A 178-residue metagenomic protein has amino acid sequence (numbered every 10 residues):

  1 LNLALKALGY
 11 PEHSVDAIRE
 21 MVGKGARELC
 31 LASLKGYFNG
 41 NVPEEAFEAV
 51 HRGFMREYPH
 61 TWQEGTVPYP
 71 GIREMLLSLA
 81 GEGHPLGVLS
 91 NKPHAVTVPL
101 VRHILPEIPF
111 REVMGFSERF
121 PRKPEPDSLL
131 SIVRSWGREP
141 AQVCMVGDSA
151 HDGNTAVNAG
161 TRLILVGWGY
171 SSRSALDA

Functional and structural regions predicted by a protein language model:
L1-E20: Active-site neighborhood of HAD-like aspartate-dependent phosphohydrolases
K6-L8, E12, A32-N41, G65 (+4 more regions): Substrate-recognition/cap helix-loop segment adjacent to the acidic, metal-dependent catalytic center of Asp-based
E20-H60, P70, S78: A metal-dependent, Asp-based hydrolase signature
G25-E28, E74, A95-V96, A150-H151 (+1 more regions): Short alpha-helical
P68, L86-L89, M145-V146, L165: Conserved SAM-binding loop
V133, C144-A178: Acidic, Mg2+-coordinating phosphoryl-transfer loop and its flanking beta/alpha structural elements, shared across
